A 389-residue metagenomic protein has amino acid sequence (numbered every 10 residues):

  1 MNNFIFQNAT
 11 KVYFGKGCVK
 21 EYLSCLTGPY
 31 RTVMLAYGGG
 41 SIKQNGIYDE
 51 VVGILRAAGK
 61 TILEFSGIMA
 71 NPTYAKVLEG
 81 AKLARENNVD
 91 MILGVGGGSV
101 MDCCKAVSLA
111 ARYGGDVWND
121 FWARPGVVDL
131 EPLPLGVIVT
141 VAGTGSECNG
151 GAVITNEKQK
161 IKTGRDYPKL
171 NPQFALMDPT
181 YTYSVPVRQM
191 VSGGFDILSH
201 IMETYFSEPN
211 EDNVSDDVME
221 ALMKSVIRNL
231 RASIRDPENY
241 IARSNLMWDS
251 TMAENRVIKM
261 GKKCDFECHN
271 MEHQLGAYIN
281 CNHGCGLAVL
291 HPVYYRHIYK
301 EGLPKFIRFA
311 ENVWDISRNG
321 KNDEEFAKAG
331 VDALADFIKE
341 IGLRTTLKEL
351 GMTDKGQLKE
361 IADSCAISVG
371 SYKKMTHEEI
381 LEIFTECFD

Functional and structural regions predicted by a protein language model:
M1-M91, L347: ATP/NTP phosphate-donor binding region
T10, Y113-E211, R308: A glycine/threonine-rich phosphate-anchoring loop and its flanking beta-alpha core in nucleotide/phosphate-binding
K16-G17, Y37-G39, I68, V95-G97 (+5 more regions): Fold-independent oxyanion-binding glycine-rich loops and adjacent beta-strand/coil segments at enzyme active sites
E79-A81, V100-G114, C148-G151: Short Gly/Thr/Asp-enriched flexible loops that form oxyanion-binding sites at enzyme active sites
V89-K105, T140-S146, Y278-C281: Glycine/serine-rich anion-binding loops at beta->alpha junctions that coordinate negatively charged ligand groups
T204, E208-A333: Active-site segments that bind and position negatively charged phosphate/pyrophosphate groups
V313, S317-D389: C-terminal charged capping/lid subdomain of soluble metabolic enzymes
